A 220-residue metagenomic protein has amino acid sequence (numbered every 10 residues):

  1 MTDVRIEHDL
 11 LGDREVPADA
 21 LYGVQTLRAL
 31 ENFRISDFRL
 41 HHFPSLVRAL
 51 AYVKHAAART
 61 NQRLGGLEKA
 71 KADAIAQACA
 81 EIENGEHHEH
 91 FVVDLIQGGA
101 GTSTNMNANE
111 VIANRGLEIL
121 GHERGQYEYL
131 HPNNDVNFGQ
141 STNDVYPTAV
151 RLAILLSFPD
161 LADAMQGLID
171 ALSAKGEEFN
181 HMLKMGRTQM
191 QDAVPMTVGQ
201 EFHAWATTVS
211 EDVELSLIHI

Functional and structural regions predicted by a protein language model:
T2-L95, E110-V111: Generic N-terminal targeting/processing segments that precede catalytic cores or assembly contacts
L21-Y22, H90-E110, N137-Y146: Glycine/serine-rich anion-binding loops at beta->alpha junctions that coordinate negatively charged ligand groups
L46-T60, S141-T197: Long, non-coiled-coil amphipathic alpha-helical linker/lever segments that couple catalytic cores to other domains
Y52, A56, A74, E81 (+7 more regions): Charged, amphipathic alpha-helical oligomerization/scaffolding segments
E68-A72, I82-L95, I119-N143, S173-T188: Short, flexible active-site-proximal loops enriched in glycine and acidic residues
G98-T102, Q191-W205: Alpha-helical scaffold segments that form or flank carboxylate-/histidine-based iron centers
A108-H122: A glycine- and small-aliphatic-rich helix-loop capping segment at beta-alpha/alpha-beta transitions that lines
I218-I220: Conserved small/polar residues in nucleotide/adenosyl-binding loops
